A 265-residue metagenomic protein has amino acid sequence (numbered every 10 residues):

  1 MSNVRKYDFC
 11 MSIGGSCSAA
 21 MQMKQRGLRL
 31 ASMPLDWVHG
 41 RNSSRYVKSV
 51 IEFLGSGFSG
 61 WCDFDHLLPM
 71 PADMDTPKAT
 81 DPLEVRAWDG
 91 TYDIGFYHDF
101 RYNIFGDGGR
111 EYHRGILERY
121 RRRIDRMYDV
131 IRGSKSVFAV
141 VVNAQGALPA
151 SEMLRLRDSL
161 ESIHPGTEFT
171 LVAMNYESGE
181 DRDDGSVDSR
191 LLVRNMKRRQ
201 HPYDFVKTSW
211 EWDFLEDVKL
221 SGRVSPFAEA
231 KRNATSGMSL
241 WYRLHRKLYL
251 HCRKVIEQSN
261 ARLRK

Functional and structural regions predicted by a protein language model:
M1-K265: Extracellular glycan-modifying ectodomains
